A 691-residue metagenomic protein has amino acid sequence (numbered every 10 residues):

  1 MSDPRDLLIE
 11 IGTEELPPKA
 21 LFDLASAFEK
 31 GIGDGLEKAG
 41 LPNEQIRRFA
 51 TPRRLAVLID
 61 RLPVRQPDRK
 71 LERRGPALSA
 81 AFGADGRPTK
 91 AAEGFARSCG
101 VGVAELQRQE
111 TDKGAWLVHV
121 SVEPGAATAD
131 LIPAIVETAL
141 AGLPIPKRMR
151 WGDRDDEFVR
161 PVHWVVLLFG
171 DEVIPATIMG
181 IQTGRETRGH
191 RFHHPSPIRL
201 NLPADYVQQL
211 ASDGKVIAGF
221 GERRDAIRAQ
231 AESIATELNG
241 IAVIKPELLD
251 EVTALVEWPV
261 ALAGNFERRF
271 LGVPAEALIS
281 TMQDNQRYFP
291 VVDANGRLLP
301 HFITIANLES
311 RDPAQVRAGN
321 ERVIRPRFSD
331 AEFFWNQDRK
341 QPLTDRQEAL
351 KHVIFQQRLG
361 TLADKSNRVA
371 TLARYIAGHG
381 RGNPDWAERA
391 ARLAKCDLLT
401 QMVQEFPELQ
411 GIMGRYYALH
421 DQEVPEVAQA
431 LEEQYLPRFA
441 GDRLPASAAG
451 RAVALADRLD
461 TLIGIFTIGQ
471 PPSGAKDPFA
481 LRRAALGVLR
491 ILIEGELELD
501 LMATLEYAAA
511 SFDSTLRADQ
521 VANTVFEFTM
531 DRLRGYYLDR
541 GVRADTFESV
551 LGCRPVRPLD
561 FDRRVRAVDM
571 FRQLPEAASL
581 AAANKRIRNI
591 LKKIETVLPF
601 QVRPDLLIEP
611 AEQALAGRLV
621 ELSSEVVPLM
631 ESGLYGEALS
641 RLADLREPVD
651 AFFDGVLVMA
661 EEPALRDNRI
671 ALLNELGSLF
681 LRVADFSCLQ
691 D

Functional and structural regions predicted by a protein language model:
M1-D691: Amphipathic alpha-helical "coupling" segments that flank catalytic cores
